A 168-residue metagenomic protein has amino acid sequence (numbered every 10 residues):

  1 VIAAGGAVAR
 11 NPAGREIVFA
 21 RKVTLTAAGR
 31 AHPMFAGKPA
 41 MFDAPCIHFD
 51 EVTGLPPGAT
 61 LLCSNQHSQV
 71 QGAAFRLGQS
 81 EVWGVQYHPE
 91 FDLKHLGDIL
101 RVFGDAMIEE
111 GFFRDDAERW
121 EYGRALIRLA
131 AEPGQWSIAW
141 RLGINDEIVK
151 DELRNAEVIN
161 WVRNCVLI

Functional and structural regions predicted by a protein language model:
V1-G29: Cysteine-nucleophile active-site neighborhood
T26-I168: Amide-donor transfer/coupling interface in amidating biosynthetic enzymes
